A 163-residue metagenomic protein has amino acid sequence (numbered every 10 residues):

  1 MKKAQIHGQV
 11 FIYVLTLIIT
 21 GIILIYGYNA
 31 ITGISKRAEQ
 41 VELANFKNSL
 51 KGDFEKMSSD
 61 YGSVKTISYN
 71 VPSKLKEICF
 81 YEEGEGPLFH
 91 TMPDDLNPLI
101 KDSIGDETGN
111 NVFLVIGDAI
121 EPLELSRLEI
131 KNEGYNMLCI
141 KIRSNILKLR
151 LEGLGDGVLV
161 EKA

Functional and structural regions predicted by a protein language model:
M1-V14: Glycine-centered recognition micro-motifs in short, flexible terminal segments and loops
F11-A163: Long, compositionally biased, intrinsically disordered regions
